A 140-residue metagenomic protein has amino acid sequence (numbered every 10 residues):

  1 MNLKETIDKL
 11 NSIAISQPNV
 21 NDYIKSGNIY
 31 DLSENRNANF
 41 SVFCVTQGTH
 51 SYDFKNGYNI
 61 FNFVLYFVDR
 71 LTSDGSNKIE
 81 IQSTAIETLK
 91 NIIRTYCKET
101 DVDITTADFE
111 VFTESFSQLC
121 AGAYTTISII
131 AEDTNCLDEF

Functional and structural regions predicted by a protein language model:
M1-K55, E139-F140: Small/polar-rich, solvent-exposed N-terminal microdomains that initiate assembly or binding
D8, N21-D22, E34-V42, Q82-I130: Acidic-leaning, charged glycine-interspersed low-complexity segments
P18, S73, C97-D101, N135: Secondary-structure transition/hinge residues
L32, G48-H50, V68-R70, E114 (+1 more regions): Generic structural motif
Y52-Y58, S115-C120: Short, solvent-exposed beta-strand/turn "edge" segments of beta-rich domains on protein surfaces
G57-T72, A121-D133: Oligomerization/assembly interface segments of phage tail-like spikes and tubes
L71-A85: Short histidine-centered catalytic/ligand-binding loop motif
G75-K78, C136-F140: Short, charged, solvent-exposed linker or helix-capping segments at domain edges/interfaces that act as flexible hinges
